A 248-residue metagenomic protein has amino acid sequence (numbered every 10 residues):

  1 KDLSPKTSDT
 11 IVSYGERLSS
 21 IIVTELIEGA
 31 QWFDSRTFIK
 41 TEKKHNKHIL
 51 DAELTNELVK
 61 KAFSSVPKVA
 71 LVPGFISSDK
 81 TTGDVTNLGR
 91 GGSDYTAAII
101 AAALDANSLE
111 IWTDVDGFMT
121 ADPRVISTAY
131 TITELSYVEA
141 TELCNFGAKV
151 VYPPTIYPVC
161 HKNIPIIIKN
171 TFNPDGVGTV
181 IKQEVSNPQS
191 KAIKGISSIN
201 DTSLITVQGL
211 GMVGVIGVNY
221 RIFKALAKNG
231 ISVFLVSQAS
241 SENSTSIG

Functional and structural regions predicted by a protein language model:
K1-I156: Nucleotide/pyrophosphate-binding catalytic subdomain
A30, A70, T86, I166 (+3 more regions): A broad, low-specificity signal marking well-ordered, structured residues that form hydrophobic/aromatic
F33, V72-G74, W112, P153 (+5 more regions): Generic beta-strand/beta-sheet core signal
I76-S77, S93, D105, D116-G117 (+4 more regions): Short, glycine-/Ser/Thr-/acidic-enriched flexible segments
K162-V177, N200: Active-site C-terminal subdomain of aminotransferase-like
V177-G248: A conserved regulatory-domain signal marking ACT and ACT-like small-molecule sensing domains and adjacent regulatory
